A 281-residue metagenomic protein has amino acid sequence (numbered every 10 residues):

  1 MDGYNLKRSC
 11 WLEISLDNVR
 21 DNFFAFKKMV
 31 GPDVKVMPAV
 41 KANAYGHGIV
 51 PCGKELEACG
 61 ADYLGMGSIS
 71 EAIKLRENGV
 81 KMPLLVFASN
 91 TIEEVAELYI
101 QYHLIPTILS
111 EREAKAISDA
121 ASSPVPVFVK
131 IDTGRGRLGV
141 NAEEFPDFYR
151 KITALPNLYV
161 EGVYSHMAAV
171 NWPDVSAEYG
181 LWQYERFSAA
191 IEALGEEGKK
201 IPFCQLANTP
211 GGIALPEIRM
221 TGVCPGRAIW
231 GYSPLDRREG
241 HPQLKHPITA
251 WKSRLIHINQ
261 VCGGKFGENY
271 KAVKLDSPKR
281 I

Functional and structural regions predicted by a protein language model:
M1-I105, P124, Y159: A charged N-terminal "starter" segment
D2-S9, L16, D21, H246-I281: Surface-exposed amphipathic alpha-helical tracts and adjacent flexible/coil segments at the periphery of soluble enzymes
L6-R8, A42-C59, I100, D119-V125 (+1 more regions): Active-site loop/helix belt of alpha/beta enzymes
D17-F24, R112-K115, E185, A189: Short, contiguous clusters of charged residues that form electrostatic/catalytic patches at enzyme active sites, used
G65, L85-A88, T107-I108, Y164 (+2 more regions): Conserved beta-strand positions in the central sheet of alpha/beta enzyme cores
A72-I73, I92-A96, A114-K115, F145 (+1 more regions): Short, well-ordered alpha-helical microsegments
I105-E113, N141-D147: Glycine-rich anion/phosphate-binding loops
